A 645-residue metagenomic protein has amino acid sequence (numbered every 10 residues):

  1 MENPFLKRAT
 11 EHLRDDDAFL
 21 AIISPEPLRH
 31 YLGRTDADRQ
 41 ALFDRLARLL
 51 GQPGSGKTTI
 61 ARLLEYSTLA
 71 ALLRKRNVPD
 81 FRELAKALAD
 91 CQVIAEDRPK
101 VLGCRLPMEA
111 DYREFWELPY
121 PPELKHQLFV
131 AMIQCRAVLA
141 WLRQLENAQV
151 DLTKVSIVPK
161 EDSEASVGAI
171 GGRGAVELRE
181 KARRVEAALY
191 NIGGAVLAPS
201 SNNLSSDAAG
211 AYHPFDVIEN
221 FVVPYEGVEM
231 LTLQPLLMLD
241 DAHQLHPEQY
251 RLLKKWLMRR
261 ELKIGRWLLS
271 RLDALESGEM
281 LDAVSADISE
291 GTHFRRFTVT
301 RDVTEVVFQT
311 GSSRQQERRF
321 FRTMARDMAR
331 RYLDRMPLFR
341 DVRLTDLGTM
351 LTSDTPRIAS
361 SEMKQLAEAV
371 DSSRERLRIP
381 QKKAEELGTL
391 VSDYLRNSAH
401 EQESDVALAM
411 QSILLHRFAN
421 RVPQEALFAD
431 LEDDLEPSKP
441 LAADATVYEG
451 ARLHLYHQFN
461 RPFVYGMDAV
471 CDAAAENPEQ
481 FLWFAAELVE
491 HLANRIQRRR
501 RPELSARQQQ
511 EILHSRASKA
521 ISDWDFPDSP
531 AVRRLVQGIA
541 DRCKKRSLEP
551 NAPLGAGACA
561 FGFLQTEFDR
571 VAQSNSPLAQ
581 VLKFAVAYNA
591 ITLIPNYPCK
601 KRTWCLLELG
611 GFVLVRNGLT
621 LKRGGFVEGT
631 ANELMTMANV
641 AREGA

Functional and structural regions predicted by a protein language model:
M1-E96, L102-Y112, L118-P119, L554-G555: Walker A/P-loop-proximal flanking segment of P-loop NTPase domains
R29-A37, L102-W116, L245, P440-P462: Active-site-adjacent bridging/hinge elements
Y66-V223, R295-A399, E403, A407: P-loop NTPase nucleotide-binding core
A110-R113, R271-E276, L488-V489: Conserved nucleotide-binding/hydrolysis micro-motifs of P-loop NTPases
P214-F221, E226-L233, H246-M467, A506-L535: The catalytic "switch" region of P-loop NTPases
D240-Q244: Walker B catalytic acidic pair
S372-A645: C-terminal leucine-rich, beta-strand-based interaction scaffolds used for sensing/assembly
